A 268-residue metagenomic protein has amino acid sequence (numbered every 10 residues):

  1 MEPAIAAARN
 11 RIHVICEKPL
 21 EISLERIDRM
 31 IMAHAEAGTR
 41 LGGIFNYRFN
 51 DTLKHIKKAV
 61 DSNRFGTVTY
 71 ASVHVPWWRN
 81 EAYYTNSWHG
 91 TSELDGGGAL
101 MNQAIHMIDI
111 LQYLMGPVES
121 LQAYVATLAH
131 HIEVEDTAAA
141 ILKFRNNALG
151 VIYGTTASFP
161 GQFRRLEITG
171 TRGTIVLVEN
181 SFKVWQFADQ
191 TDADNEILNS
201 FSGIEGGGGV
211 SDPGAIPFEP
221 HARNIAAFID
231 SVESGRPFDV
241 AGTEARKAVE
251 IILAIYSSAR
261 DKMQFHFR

Functional and structural regions predicted by a protein language model:
M1-R48, N63: Beta-strand-loop-alpha-helix segment that lines the small-molecule cofactor/substrate pocket of alpha/beta enzymes
R11, N86-L94, G203-V210: Short glycine/proline- and charge-enriched loop/turn segments that cap or connect secondary-structure elements
R26-D28, S62, R145, A227-R268: C-terminal helix-rich "cap/oligomerization" subdomain common to oxidoreductases
M32-R40, K54-Y70, T169-G170, T174: Basic phosphate/pyrophosphate-binding loop/patch that engages nucleotide-derived ligands
Y47-H131, K262: Predominantly a Rossmann-like dinucleotide-binding segment in NAD(P)-dependent oxidoreductases
I105, H130, Y153-G161: Glycine-rich phosphate/pyrophosphate-binding beta-alpha loops
A140-N147, I168-G170: Active-site beta-strand termini and strand-to-loop segments that position acidic
L166-E167, T171-T243, F265: C-terminal glycine/acidic-rich active-site capping loop/insertion
